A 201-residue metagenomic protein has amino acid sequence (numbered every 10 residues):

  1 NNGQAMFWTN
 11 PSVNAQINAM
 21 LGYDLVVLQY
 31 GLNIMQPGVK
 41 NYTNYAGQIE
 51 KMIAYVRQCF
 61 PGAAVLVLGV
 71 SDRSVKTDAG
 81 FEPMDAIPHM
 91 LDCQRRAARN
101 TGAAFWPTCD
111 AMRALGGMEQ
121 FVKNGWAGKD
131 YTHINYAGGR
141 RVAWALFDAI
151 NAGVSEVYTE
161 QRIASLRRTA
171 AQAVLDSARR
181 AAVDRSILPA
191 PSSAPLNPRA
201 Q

Functional and structural regions predicted by a protein language model:
N1-K51, S74-K76, H133, L175-A178 (+1 more regions): Conserved SGNH/GDSL esterase-like catalytic core that processes O-acyl groups on lipids and polysaccharides
N1-N2, L28-N33, L68-D72, P107-A111 (+1 more regions): Active-site-proximal beta-strand/loop segments in catalytic clefts of secreted hydrolases
P11, D72-A200: Catalytic His-Asp segment of secreted/periplasmic serine-dependent ester chemistry enzymes
A15-Q16, Y55-V56, A149: A generic secondary-structure signal
L21-V27, F60-V65, N100-A104: Loop/turn elements at helix/coil->beta-strand transitions in domains of secreted/extracellular proteins
Q29-N33, Y55-L91: Active-site segments of SGNH/GDSL-like serine hydrolases that catalyze O-acetyl group transfer/hydrolysis on lipids
N44-Q58, H89-R96: Alpha-helical scaffolding segments of alpha/beta enzyme cores, especially the outer helices of TIM-barrel or partial
